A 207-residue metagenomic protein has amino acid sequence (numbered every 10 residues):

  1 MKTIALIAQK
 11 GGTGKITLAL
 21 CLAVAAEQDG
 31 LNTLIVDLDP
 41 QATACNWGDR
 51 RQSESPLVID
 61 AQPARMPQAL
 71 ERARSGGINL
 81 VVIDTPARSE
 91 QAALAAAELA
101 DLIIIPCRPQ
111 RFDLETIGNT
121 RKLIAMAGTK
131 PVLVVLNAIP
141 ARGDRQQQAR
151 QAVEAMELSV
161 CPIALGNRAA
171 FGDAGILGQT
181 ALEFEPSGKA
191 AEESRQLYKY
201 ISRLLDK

Functional and structural regions predicted by a protein language model:
T3-Q9, T13, V24-A95, M126 (+1 more regions): P-loop/Walker-type NTP enzyme "switch/lid" segment
T17-L18: Hydrophobic positions on the alpha1 helix immediately C-terminal to the Walker A/P-loop
I35, I83, I105, L133-L136: Structural beta-sheet core signal
E90-Q110: Inter-motif core of Ras-like GTPase G domains
L114-K130: Conserved C-terminal guanine-recognition region of P-loop GTPase G domains, centered on the G4
P140, Q151-Q179: Beta-strand-loop-alpha "switch" segments that mediate conformational coupling across diverse proteins
D173-R195: Inter-lobe coupling/hinge region of RecA-like P-loop helicase motors
